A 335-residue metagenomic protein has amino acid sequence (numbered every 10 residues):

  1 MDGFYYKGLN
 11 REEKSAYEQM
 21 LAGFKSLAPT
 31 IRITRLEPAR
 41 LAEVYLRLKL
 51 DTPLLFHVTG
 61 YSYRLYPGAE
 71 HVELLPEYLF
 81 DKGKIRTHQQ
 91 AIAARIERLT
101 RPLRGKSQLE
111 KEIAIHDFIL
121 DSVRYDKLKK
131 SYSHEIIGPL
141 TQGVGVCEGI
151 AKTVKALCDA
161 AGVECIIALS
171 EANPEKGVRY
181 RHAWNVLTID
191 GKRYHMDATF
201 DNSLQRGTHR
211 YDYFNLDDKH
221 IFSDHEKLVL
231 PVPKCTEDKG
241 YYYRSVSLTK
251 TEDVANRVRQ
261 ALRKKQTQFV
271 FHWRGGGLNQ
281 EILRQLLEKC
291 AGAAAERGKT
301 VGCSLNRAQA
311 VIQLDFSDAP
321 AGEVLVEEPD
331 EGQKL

Functional and structural regions predicted by a protein language model:
M1-R95, R263, G277-L335: Linear, non-domain "peripheral" regions
P29, G138-T141: A short, structure-level motif marking secondary-structure boundaries and short turns
R47, D51, R95-P102, F118-S122 (+2 more regions): Structured segments of extracytoplasmic/periplasmic soluble domains in secreted or envelope-associated proteins
Y78-P139: Secondary-structure boundary elements
Q142-V146, I150: Secondary-structure capping and boundary motifs in well-ordered enzyme cores
G149-H220: Hydrophobic/aromatic-rich core segments of domains that either
H182, D190, Q266-Q268, Q309-V311: Active-site lining segments that contact anionic ligands and/or coordinate catalytic metals
Y213-V301: Metal-dependent nuclease catalytic core centered on acidic motifs
